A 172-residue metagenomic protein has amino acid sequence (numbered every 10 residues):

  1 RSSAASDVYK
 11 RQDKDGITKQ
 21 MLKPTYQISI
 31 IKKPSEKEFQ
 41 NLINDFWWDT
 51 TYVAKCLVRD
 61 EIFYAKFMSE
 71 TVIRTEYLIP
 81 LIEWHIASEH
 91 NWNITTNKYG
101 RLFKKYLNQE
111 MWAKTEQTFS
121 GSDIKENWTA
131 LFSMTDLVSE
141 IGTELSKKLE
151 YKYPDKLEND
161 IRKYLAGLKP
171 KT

Functional and structural regions predicted by a protein language model:
S2-Y9: Short, small-residue-biased leader/transition segments that mark boundaries at the very start of proteins
R11-E38: A short, charged helix-loop
I30-T172: Conserved nucleotidyltransferase catalytic core and NTase-mimicking acidic/glycine-rich helix/loop elements in nucleic
